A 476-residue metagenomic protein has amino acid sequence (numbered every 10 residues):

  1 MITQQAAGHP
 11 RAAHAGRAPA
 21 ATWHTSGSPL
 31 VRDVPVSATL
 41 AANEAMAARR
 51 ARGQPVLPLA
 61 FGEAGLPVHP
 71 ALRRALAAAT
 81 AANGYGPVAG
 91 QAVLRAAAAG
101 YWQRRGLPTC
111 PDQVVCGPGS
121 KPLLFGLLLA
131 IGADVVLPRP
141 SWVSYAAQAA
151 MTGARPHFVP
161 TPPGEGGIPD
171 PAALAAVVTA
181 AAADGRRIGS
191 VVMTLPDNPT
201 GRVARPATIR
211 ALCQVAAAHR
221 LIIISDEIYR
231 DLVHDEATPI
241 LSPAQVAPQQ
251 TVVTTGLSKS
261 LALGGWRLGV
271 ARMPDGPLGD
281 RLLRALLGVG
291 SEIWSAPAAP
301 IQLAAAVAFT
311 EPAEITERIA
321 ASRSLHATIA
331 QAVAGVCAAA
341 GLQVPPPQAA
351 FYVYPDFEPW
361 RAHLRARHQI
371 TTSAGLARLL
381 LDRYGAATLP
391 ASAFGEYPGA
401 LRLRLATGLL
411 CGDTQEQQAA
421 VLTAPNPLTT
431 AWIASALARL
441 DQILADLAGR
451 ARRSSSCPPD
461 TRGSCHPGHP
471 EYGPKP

Functional and structural regions predicted by a protein language model:
I2-Q4, H9, H14, P108 (+3 more regions): PLP-dependent enzyme catalytic core of the Aspartate aminotransferase-like
R11, G16, A21-G119, P162 (+4 more regions): N-terminal small-domain helix-loop-helix segment of the aminotransferase-like
R52, T152, A218-H219, A340 (+1 more regions): Helix C-cap/helix->beta junction micro-motif
V56-P58, T254, Q343-Q348: Short beta-strand
A82-V215, I224, D231-A247, V252 (+3 more regions): Conserved core of the PLP fold type I
Q250-S324, V336, A438: Conserved core segment of the aminotransferase class I/II
A320-A334, V344-H363: Conserved glycine-rich beta-strand-loop-beta hairpin in the small C-terminal domain of fold type I
